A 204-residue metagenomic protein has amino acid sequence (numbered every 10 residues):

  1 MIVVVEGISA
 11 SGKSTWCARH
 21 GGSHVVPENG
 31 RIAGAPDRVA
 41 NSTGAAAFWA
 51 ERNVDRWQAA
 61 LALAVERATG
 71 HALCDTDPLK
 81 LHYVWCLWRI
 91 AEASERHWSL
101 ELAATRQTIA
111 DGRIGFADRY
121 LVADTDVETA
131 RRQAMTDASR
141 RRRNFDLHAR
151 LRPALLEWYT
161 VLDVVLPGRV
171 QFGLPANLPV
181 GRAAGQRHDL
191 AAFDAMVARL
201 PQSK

Functional and structural regions predicted by a protein language model:
M1-I2: Pre-Walker A (Motif I) flank of P-loop NTPase domains
V5: Hydrophobic anchor at the beta1->P-loop junction of P-loop NTPases
I8: P-loop (Walker A) phosphate-binding loop of NTP-binding proteins
G12-K13: Conserved glycine(s) of the Walker
C17-R67: Conserved substrate/cofactor phosphate-moiety recognition/catalytic segment in nucleotide-dependent phosphotransferases
W57-E101: A basic- and aromatic-enriched beta-loop-alpha substructure that forms the phosphate/nucleotide- and DNA/RNA-contacting
V84-W158: A glycine- and Lys/Arg-enriched "phosphate-lid" helix/loop adjacent to the NTP-binding pocket of small-molecule kinases
M135-K204: NTP-dependent small-molecule kinase module
